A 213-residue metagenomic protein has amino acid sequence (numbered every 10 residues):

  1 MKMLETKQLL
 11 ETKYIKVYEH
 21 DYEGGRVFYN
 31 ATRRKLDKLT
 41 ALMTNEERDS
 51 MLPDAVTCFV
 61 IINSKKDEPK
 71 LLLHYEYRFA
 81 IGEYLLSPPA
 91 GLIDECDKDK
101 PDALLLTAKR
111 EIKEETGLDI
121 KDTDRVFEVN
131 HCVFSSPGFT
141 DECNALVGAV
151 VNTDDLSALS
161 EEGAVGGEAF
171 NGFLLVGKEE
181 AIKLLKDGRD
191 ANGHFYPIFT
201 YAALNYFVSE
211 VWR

Functional and structural regions predicted by a protein language model:
M1-L85, L92-A158, L174, K178-E179 (+1 more regions): N-terminal leader/linker segments that precede catalytic domains of diphosphate-processing enzymes
F139-T140, G166-E168: Solvent-exposed alpha-helices and their adjacent loops that cap or buttress functional pockets in soluble metabolic
L159-V165: Short, surface-exposed loop/helix-turn segments at secondary-structure junctions that function as lids/hinges flanking
V165-G166, P197: Ser/Thr-centered flexible coil motifs
N171: ATP-dependent phospho-/nucleotidyl transfer catalytic cores
